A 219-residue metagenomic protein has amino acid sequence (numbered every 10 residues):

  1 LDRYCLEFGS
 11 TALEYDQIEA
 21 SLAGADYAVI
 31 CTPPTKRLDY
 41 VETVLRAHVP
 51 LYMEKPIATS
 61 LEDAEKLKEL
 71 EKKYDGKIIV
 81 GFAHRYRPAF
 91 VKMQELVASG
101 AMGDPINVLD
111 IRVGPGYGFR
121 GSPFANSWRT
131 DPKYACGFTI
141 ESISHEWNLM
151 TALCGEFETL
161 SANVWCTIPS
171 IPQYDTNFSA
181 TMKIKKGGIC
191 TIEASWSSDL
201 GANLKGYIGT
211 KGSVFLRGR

Functional and structural regions predicted by a protein language model:
L1-G9: N-terminal Rossmann-like dinucleotide-binding module
R3, Y27, D39, T43 (+4 more regions): Alpha-helical elements of Rossmann-like donor-binding domains used by nucleotide-donor carbohydrate transfer enzymes
S10-L70: Beta-loop-alpha module in the N-terminal Rossmann-like domain of NAD(P)-dependent dehydrogenases, especially those
M53, I78-V80, I192, L216: Hydrophobic residues in well-ordered beta-strands that form the structural core
K66-H84, D104-L109: Rossmann-fold dehydrogenase core element
H84-I171: Predominantly a Rossmann-like dinucleotide-binding segment in NAD(P)-dependent oxidoreductases
E141-S142, W147-R219: Contiguous beta-strand/loop segments that form the cofactor/metal-binding neighborhood of enzyme cores
